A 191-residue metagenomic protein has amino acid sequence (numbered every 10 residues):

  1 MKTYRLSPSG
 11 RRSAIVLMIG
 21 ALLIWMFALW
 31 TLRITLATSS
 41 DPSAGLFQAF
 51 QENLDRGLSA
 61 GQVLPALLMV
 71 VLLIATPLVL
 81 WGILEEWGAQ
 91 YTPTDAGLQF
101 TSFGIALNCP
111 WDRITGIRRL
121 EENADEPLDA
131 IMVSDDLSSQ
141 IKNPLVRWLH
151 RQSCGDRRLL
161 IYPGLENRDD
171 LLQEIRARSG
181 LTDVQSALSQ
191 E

Functional and structural regions predicted by a protein language model:
M1-P65, V184-E191: N-terminal membrane-targeting/pre-transmembrane regions
K2-L6, C109, R157-Y162: Generic detection of short hydrophobic beta-strand segments and adjacent strand-loop junctions
Y4-L6, L98, I114-I117, I131-V133 (+1 more regions): Hydrophobic beta-strand residues in large extracellular and virion-surface proteins
A21-L29, M69-L80: Hydrophobic alpha-helical transmembrane segments of multipass integral membrane proteins
L29-P42, L120-E121, V133-K142: Short regulatory "switch" loops immediately downstream of catalytic or recognition motifs within protein catalytic
S59-A75, T115-E126: Juxtamembrane/interfacial segments around transmembrane helices
L72-I117: Conserved beta-hairpin
N123-E191: A membrane-cytosol interface segment of integral membrane proteins
